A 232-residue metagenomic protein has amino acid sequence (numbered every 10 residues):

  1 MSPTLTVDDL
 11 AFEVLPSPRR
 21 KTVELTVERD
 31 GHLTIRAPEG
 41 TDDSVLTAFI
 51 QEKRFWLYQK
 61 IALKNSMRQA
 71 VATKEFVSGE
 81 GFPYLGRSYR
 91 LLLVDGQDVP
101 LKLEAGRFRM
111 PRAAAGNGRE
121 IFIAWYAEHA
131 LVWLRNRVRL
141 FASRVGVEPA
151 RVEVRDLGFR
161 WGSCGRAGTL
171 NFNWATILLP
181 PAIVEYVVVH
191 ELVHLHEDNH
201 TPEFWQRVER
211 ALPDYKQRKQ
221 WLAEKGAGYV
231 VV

Functional and structural regions predicted by a protein language model:
M1-Y186, L195-V232: Active-site-proximal or metal-binding-adjacent scaffold patches in catalytic folds
E191: Walker B catalytic acidic pair
